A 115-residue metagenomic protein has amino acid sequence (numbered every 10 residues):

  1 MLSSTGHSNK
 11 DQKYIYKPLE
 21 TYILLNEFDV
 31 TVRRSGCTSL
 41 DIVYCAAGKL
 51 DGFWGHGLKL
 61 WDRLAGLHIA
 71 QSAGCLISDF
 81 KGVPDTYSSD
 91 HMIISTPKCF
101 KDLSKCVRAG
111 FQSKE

Functional and structural regions predicted by a protein language model:
M1-E115: An extended, acidic
